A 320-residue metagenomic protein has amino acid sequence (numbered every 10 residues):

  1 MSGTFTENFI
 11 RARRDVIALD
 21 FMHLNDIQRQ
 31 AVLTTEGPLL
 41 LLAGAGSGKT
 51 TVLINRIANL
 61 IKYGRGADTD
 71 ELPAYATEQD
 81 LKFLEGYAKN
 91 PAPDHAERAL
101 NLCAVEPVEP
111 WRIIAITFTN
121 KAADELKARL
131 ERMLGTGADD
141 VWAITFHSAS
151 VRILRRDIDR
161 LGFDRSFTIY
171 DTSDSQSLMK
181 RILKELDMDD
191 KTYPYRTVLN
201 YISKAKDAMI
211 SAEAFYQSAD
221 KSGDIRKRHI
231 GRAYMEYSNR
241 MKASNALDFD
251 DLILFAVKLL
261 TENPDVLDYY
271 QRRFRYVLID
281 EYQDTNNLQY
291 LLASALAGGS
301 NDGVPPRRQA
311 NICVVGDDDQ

Functional and structural regions predicted by a protein language model:
S2-D164, I169, S244, D268 (+3 more regions): P-loop NTPase Walker
H23, D80-F83, Y87-A99, F146-S150 (+4 more regions): Conserved helicase/translocase P-loop NTPase motor core
T35, F118, G137-V141, I158-D251 (+1 more regions): ATP-hydrolysis module of ASCE/P-loop NTPase motor domains, specifically the Walker B Asp-Glu catalytic pair
N59, K204, A208, K258-L259 (+1 more regions): The DHp (HisKA) dimerization/phosphotransfer helix of two-component histidine kinases, specifically the helical stretch
L278-T285, G316: Hydrophobic residues in beta-strands of the RecA-like P-loop NTPase core, especially within AAA+ ATPase
Q283, G303, R308: Key residue(s) within conserved catalytic/signature motifs
